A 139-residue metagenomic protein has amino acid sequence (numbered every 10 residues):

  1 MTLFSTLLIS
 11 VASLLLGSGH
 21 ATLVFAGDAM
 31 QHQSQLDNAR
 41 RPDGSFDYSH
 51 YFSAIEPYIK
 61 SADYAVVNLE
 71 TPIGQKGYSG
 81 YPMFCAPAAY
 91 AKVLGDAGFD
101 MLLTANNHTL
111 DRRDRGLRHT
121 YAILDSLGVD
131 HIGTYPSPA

Functional and structural regions predicted by a protein language model:
F4, V11-A139: Acidic, metal/ion-coordinating pockets
